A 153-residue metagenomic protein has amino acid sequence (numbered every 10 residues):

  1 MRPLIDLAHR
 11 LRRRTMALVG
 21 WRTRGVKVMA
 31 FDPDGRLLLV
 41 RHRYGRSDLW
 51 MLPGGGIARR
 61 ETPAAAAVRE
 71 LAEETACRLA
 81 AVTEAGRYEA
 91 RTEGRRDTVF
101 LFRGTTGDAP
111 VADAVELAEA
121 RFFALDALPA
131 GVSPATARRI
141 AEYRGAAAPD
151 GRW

Functional and structural regions predicted by a protein language model:
M1-K27: Acidic, metal-coordinating catalytic segment for phosphate/diphosphate chemistry, firing primarily on the Nudix
R24-V26, G35, D97-F100, A118: Change "...and in nucleic-acid phosphodiester-cleaving endonucleases..." to "...and in nucleic-acid processing enzymes
A30-F31, L39, R103-G104, F122: Conserved hydrophobic "DFG−1" position in protein kinase catalytic cores
D32, R36-E73: Conserved Nudix-box catalytic region and its N-terminal flanking loop in Nudix hydrolases and closely related
S47, V115-W153: Nudix hydrolase/Nudix homology domain
M51, T83, L101: Conserved beta-strand segments that form the floor/walls of ligand-binding pockets within enzyme and binding domains
R78-G86: A short coil-to-beta-strand element that immediately follows conserved catalytic motifs
Y88-V111, R121, R139-Y143, A147: Active-site-adjacent beta-strand/loop module that shapes the phosphate/pyrophosphate-binding cleft
